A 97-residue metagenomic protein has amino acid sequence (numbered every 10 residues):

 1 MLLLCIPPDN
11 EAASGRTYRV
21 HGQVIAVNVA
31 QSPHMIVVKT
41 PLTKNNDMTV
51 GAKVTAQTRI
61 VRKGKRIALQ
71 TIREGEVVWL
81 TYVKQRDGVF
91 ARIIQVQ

Functional and structural regions predicted by a protein language model:
M1-K53, R62-Q97: Short, flexible, surface-exposed loop segments at domain boundaries
Q57-T58: Small-residue (G/S/T/A) turn/hinge positions that recur once per unit in extracellular repeat modules
